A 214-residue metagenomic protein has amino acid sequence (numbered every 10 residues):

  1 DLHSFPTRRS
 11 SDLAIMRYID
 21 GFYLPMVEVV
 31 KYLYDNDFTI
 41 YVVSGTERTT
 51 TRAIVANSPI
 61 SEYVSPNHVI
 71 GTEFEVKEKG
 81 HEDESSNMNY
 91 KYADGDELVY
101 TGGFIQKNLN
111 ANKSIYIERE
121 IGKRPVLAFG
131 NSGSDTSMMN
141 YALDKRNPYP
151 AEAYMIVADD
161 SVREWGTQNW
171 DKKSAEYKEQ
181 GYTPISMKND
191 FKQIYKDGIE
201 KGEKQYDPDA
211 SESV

Functional and structural regions predicted by a protein language model:
L2-S10: Short, small-residue-biased leader/transition segments that mark boundaries at the very start of proteins
S11-Y18, D37, T101: Surface-exposed cleft-lining segments at the edges of enzyme active sites
I15-P25, V42-E47, G71, F104-N108: Conserved beta-strand/loop elements of the cytosolic catalytic core of P-type E1-E2 ATPases, chiefly in the P-domain
M26-A56, P66-E73: Substrate-recognition element of Asp-dependent hydrolases with the DxDx(T/V) motif
S44-R48, P125-S186: Acidic, Mg2+-coordinating phosphoryl-transfer loop and its flanking beta/alpha structural elements, shared across
S58-P125: Substrate-recognition "cap/lid" segment bordering the active-site pocket of phosphatases
H81-D94, D171, G198-D207: Short, surface-exposed amphipathic charged segments that create phosphate/polyanion-binding patches used for binding
A175-V214: Low-complexity, Gly/Ser/Thr/Pro-rich intrinsically disordered linker/tail segments
